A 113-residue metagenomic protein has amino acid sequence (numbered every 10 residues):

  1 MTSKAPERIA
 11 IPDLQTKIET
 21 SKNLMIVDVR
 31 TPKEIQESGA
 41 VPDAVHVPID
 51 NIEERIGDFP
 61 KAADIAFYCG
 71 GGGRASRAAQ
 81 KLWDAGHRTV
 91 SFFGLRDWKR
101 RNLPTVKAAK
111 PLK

Functional and structural regions predicted by a protein language model:
M1-M25, P32-D64, G73-K113: Rhodanese-like catalytic fold shared by cysteine-dependent sulfurtransferases and DSP/PTP-type phosphatases
F67-C69: Short, surface-exposed ligand- or partner-binding patches at beta-edge/loop junctions that are enriched in aromatics
